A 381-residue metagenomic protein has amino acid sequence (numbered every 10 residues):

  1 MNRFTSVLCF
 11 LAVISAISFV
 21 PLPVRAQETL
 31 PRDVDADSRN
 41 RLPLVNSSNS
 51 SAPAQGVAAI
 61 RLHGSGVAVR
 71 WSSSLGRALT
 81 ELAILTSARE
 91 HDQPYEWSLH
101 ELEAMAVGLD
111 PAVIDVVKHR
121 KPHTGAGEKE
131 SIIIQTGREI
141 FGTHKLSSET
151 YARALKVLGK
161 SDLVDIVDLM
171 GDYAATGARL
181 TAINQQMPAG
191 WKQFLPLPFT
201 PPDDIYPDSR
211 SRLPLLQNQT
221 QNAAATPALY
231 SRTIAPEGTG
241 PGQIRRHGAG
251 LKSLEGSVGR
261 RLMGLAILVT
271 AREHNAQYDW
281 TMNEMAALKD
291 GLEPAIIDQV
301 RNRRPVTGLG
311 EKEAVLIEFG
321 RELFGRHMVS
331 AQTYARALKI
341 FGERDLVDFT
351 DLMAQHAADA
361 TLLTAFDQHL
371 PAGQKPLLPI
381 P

Functional and structural regions predicted by a protein language model:
M1-L11: Bacterial N-terminal signal peptides that target proteins for export
C9-V20: Bacterial N-terminal signal peptides
V20-A26: Sec/Tat signal peptide C-region and signal peptidase I cleavage site
A26-R77, F194-V258, P381: Mobile cap/lid helix-loop segments that border enzyme active or cofactor-binding sites and regulate substrate access
L62-G66, L82-A88, V117-K118, I133-F141 (+7 more regions): Short alpha-helical scaffolding segments that buttress acidic/His motifs in well-ordered protein cores
T80-V117, M263-I267, R272-Q299: Mid-length scaffold segments of soluble, non-membrane domains
K129-V167, N302, G310-T350: Acidic/histidine-rich alpha-helical segments that form the ligand environment of transition-metal centers
G171, A175, R179-P198, L338 (+3 more regions): Acidic, carboxylate-rich catalytic segments that either coordinate divalent cations
